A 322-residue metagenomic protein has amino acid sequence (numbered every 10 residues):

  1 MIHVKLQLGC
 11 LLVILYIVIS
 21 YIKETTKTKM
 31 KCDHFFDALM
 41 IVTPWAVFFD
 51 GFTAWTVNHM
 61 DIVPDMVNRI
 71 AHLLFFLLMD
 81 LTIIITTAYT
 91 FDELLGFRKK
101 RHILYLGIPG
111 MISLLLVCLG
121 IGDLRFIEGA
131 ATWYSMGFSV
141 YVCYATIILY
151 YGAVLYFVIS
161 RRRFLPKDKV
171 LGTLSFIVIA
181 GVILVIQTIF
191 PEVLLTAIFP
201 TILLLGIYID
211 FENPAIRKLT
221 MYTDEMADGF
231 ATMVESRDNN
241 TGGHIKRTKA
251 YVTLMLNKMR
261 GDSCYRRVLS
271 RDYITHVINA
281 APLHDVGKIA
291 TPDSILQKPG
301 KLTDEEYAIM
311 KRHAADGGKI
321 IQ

Functional and structural regions predicted by a protein language model:
M1-L12, L114-V154, I189-V193: Extracellular-loop-to-transmembrane junctions of the mid-late helices
Q7-T86, L106-D123, T173-T188: Hydrophobic alpha-helical transmembrane segments of multi-pass membrane proteins
I17-I22, I85-Y89, Y144-L165: Alpha-helical transmembrane segments in multipass membrane proteins, preferentially the mid-helix core
D61, F91-R98, I159-K169, F190 (+3 more regions): Membrane-interfacial segments
V63-L74, G129-V142, T196-P200: Non-cytosolic membrane-interface motifs at loop->transmembrane helix junctions
Y156-F157, R161-M221: Interfacial "cap-and-anchor" motif at the non-cytosolic start of specific transmembrane alpha-helices
E235-Q322: Metal-dependent catalytic cores of enzymes that make or break cyclic nucleotides and related phosphoester linkages
